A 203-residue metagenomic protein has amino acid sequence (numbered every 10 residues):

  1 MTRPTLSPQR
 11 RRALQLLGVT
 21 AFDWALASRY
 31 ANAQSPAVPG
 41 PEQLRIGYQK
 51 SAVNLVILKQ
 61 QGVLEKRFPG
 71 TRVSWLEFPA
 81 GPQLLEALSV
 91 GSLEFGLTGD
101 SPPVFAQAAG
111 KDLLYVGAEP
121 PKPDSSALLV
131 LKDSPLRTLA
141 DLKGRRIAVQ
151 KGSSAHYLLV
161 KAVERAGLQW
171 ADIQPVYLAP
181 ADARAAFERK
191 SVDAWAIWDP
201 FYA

Functional and structural regions predicted by a protein language model:
M1-R12, V19-A21: N-terminal secretory signal peptides
A31-A33: Boundary at the C-terminal end of the N-terminal hydrophobic targeting segment
S35-Q169, Q174-D182, D193-P200: Short, glycine-/small- and polar/acidic-enriched structural segments that line small-molecule recognition paths
A186: Short coil/turn motifs at helix boundaries and re-entrant loops, enriched in small/polar and proline residues
R189: Conserved, function-defining micro-sites of small-solute handling proteins
A203: Gly/lys/ser-thr-rich phosphate-binding loops in alpha/beta enzymes that coordinate phosphoanhydride or phosphate groups
